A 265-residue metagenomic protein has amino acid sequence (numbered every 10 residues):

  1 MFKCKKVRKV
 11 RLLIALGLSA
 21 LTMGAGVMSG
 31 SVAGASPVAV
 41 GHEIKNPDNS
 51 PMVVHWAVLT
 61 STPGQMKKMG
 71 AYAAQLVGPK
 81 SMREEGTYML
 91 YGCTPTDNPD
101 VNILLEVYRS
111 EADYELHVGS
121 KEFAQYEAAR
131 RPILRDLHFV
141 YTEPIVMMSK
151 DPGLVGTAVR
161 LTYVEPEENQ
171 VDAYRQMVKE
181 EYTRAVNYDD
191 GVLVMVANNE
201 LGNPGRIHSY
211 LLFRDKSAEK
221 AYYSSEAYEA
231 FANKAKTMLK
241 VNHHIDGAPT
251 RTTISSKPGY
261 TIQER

Functional and structural regions predicted by a protein language model:
M1-K9: N-terminal secretory signal peptides that target proteins for export/translocation
K3, S19, V32-G34: Membrane-embedded transmembrane helical bundles of large multi-pass transporters/channels
L12: Nucleotide/phosphate-binding catalytic cleft detector across ATP-hydrolyzing and phosphate-transferring enzymes
A15-G26: Bacterial N-terminal signal peptides
V32-N102, R109-A124, A128-R265: Short S/T/G/P-rich N-terminal loop/turn motif that feeds into the first structured element of a domain
